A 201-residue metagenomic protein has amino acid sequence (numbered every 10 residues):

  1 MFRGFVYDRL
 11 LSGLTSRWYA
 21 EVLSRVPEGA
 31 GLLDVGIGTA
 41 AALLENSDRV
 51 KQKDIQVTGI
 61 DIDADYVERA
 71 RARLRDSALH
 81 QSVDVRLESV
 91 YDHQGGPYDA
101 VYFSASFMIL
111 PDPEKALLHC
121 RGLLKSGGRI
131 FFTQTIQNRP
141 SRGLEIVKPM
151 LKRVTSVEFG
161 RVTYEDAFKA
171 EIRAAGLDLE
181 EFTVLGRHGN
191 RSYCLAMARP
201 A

Functional and structural regions predicted by a protein language model:
M1-L14: Class I SAM-dependent methyltransferase Rossmann-like catalytic core, especially the SAM/SAH-binding loop
L10, T133-G189: C-terminal alpha-helical "lid/dimerization" subdomain adjacent to the S-adenosyl-L-methionine
G13-G29: Conserved alpha-helix/loop element of class I SAM-dependent methyltransferases that forms part of the SAM/SAH-binding
G31, G128-R129: Short glycine-centered segments of the SAM/dcSAM-binding site in methyltransferase folds
L33-D34, T39-Y91: Class I SAM-dependent methyltransferase SAM/SAH-binding core
Y91-V101: A short acidic, Gly/Pro-enriched loop at the edge of an enzyme's catalytic core that lines a small-molecule cofactor
A100-D112: A short SAM/SAH-binding and catalytic strip from SAM-dependent methyltransferases
E114-S126: A short glycine-rich, Lys/Arg-flanked "PGG" loop and its adjoining helix->strand segment in the class I
